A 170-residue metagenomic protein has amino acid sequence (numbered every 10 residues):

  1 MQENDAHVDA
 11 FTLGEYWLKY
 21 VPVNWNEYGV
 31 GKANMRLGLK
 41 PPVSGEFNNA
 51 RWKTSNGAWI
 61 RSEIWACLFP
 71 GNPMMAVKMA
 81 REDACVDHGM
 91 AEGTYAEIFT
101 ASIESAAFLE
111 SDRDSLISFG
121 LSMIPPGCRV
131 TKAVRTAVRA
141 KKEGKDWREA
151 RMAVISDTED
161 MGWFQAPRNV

Functional and structural regions predicted by a protein language model:
M1-V170: Structured, active/binding-site neighborhoods that engage oxygen-rich ligands
